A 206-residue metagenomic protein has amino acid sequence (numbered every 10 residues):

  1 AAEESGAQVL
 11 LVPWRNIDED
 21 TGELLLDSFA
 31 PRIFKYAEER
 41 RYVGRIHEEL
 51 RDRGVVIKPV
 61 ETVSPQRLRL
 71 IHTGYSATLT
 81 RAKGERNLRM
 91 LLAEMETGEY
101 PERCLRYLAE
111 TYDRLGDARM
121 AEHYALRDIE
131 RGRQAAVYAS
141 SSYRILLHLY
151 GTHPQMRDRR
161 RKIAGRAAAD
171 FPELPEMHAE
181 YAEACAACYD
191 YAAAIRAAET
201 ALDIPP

Functional and structural regions predicted by a protein language model:
A2-M120: Catalytic-site signature of metal-activated, phosphate-bearing donor transferases, centered on the GT-A/GT-A-like
R89-L92, E96, L126, G165 (+1 more regions): Alpha-solenoid helical repeat scaffolds
E99, R133, P172-E173, P206: Short coil turns that delineate tetratricopeptide repeat
R103, V137-R144, E176: Start-of-helix register in tetratricopeptide repeats
L108, I145-L149, Y181: Structural register within alpha-helical repeat arrays
G116, P154-Q155, Y189: Residue-level detector of the short coil/turn that links helix A to helix B within each tetratricopeptide repeat
R127-E130, A169, L202-D203: Amphipathic alpha-helical segments of tetratricopeptide repeats
